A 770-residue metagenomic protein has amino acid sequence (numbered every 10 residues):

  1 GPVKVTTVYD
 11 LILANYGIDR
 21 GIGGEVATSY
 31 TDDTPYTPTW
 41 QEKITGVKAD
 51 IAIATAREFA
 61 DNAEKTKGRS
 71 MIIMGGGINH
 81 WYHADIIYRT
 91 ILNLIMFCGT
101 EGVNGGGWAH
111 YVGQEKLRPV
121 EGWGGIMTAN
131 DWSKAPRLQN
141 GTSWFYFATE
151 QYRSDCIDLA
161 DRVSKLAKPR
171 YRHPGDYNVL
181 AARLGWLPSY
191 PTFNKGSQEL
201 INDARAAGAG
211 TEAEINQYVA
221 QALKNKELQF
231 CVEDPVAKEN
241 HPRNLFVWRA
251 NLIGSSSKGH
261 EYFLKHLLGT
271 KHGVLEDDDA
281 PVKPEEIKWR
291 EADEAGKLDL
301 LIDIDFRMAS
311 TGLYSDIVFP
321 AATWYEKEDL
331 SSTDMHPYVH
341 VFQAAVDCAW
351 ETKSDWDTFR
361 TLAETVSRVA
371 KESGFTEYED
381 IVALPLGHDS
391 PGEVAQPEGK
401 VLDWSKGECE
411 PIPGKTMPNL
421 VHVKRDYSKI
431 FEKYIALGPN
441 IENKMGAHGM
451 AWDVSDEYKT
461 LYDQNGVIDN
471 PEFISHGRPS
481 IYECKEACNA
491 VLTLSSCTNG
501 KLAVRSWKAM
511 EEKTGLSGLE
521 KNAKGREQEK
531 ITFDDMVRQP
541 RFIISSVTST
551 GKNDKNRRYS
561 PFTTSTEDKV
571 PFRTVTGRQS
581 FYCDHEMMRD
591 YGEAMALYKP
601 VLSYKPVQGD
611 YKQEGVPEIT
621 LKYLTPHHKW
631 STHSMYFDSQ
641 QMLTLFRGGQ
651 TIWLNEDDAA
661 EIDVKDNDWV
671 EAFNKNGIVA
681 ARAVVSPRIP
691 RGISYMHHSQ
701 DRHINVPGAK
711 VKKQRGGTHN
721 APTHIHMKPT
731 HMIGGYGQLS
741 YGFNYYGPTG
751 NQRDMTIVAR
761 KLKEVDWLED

Functional and structural regions predicted by a protein language model:
G1-A14, N93-Y314, T323, L420-I662: Extended redox/cofactor-interaction regions of prokaryotic respiratory oxidoreductases
G1-K65: Long, well-ordered, tryptophan-enriched scaffold segments
D19-I22, T34-W40, I72-I78, W248 (+1 more regions): Flexible glycine/proline-enriched surface loops and loop-helix/loop-strand junctions
E58-F59, G75-G77, W108-R118, T376-S390 (+1 more regions): A glycine-rich phosphate-binding loop feature that marks nucleotide/adenosyl-phosphate handling sites
T66-M71, G102-A109, D278, E372-E379: Flexible, glycine/charged-enriched surface loops at secondary-structure junctions
A213, Q221, D357-Y427, F431-K433 (+7 more regions): Long, contiguous, secondary-structure-rich segments that constitute the structural scaffold of globular domains
L298-L300, F306-R307, A345-S367, E671: Phosphate/diphosphate-binding loops
S310-F342: Flexible glycine/proline-rich, aromatic-decorated loop/lid segments
